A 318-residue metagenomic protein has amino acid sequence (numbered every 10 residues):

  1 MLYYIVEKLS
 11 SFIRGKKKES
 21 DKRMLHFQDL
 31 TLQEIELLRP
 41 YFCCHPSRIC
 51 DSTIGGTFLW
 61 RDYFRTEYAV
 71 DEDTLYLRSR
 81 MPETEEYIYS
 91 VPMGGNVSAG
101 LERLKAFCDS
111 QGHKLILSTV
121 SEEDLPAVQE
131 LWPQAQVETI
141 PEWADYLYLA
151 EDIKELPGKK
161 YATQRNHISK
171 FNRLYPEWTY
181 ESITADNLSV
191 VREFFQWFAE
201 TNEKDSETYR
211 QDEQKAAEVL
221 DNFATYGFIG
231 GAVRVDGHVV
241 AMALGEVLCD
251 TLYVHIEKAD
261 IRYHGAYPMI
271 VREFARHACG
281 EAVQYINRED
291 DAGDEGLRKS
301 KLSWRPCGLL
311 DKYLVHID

Functional and structural regions predicted by a protein language model:
I5-L9, I13-T31, N166-T184: Conserved N-terminal entry element of GNAT/NAT acetyltransferase domains
D29, E34-I35, Y41-F42: Short Lys/Arg-enriched alpha/beta "domain-start" segment
Y41-E67, H167, W178-D260: A conserved beta-strand-loop-helix scaffold within acyl/acetyltransferase catalytic domains
D51-D124, R234-I261: Conserved donor-binding loop and adjoining core beta-sheet/short helix segment in diverse acyl/aminoacyl transferases
I116-L117, E181, Y285-R288: Short catalytic-loop micro-motif centered on adjacent basic/acidic residues
L131-I140, L302-L310: Conserved acetyl-CoA-binding loop of GNAT-fold acetyltransferases
P133-K204: Acyltransferase donor/substrate-recognition loop-hinge adjacent to the catalytic core
G227-D318: Aromatic (often tryptophan-rich) hydrophobic motifs at membrane interfaces
